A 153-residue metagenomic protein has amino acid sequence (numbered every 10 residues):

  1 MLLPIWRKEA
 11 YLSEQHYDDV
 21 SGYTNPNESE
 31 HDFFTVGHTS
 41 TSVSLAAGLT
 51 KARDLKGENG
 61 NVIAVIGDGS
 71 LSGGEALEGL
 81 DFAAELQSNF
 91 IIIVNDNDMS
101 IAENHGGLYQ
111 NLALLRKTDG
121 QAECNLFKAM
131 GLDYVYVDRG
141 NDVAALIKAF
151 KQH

Functional and structural regions predicted by a protein language model:
M1-L86: Cofactor-binding active-site loop characterized by glycine-rich and histidine/acidic residues
D19, E30, N97, N104-L108 (+1 more regions): Glycine-rich, flexible loop/turn motifs
P26, K51, L55-N61, G106-Q152: Conserved thiamine diphosphate
I63-I66, I91-N95, A102, V135-V137: Generic beta-strand/beta-sheet core signal
S72, G79, A84-T118, L126: Mobile "lid/hinge" segments at catalytic clefts and subdomain interfaces of large enzymes
